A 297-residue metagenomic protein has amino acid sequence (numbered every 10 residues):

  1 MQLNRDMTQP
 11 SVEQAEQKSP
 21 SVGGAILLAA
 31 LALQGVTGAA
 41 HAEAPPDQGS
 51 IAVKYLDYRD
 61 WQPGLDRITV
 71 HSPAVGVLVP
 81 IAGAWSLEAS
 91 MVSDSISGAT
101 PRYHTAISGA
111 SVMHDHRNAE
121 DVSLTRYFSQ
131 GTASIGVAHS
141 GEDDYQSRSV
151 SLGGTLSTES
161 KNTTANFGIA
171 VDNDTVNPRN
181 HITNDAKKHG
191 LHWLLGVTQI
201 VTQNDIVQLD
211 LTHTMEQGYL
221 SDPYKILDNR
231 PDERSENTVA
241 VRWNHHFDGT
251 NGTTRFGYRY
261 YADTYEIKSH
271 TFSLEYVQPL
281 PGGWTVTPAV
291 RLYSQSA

Functional and structural regions predicted by a protein language model:
M1-D47: Cleavable N-terminal export/targeting peptides
A39-I81, W85-E88: Short glycine/proline- and aromatic-enriched beta-strand/turn motifs that initiate or cap beta-hairpins
E43-A44, V79-I81, R126, L156-T158 (+4 more regions): Residue-level signature of outer-membrane beta-barrel architecture
Y55-W61, S93-S97, F128-Q130, H139-D143 (+7 more regions): Transmembrane beta-strands of outer-membrane beta-barrel pores
Q62-I68, T100-T105, Y145-G153, G168 (+3 more regions): Outer-membrane beta-barrel translocator domains and adjoining extracellular loop/strand segments of Gram-negative
L65-T69, A110-H116, E142-Q146, T155-E159 (+3 more regions): Replace "Gram-negative outer membrane beta-barrel proteins" with "bacterial and organellar outer membrane beta-barrel
H71-V75, N118-V122, A133, R148-L152 (+7 more regions): Hydrophobic, lipid-facing positions within transmembrane beta-strands of outer-membrane proteins
W85-L87, Q130-I135, S160-A165, Q203-L209 (+2 more regions): Repeated loop/turn-to-beta-strand initiation elements of outer-membrane beta-barrel proteins
